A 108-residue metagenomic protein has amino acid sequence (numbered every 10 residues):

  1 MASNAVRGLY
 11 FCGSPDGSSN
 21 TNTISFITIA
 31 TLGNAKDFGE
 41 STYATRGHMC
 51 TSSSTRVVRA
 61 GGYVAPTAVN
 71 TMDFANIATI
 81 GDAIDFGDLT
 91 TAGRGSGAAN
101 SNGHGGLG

Functional and structural regions predicted by a protein language model:
M1-G108: Polar, enzyme-active/binding microenvironments
